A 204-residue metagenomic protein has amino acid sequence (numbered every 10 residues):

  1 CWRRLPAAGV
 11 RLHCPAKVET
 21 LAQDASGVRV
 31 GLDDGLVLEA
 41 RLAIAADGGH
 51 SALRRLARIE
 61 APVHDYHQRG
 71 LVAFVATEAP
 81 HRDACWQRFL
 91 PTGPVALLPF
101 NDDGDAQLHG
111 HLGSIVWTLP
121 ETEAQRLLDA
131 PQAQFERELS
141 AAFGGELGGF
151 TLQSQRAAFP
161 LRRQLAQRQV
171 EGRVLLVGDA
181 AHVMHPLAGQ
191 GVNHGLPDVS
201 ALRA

Functional and structural regions predicted by a protein language model:
C1-L56, P62-R69: Conserved N-terminal helical subregion
P6, D24, P91, H109 (+1 more regions): Structural motif
C14, T118-L119, A180: A secondary-structure boundary/capping signal
T20-L21, L97-P99, Q169: A structural signal for short hydrophobic beta-strand segments in well-ordered beta-sheet cores
R29, A43-A157: Conserved FAD-binding catalytic core of PHBH/FMO-like flavoproteins
V37, D65, H109, R168-Q169: Short, flexible hinge/linker loops that cap or flank conserved catalytic cores
Q125-A204: FAD/FMN-dependent oxidoreductases across multiple families
